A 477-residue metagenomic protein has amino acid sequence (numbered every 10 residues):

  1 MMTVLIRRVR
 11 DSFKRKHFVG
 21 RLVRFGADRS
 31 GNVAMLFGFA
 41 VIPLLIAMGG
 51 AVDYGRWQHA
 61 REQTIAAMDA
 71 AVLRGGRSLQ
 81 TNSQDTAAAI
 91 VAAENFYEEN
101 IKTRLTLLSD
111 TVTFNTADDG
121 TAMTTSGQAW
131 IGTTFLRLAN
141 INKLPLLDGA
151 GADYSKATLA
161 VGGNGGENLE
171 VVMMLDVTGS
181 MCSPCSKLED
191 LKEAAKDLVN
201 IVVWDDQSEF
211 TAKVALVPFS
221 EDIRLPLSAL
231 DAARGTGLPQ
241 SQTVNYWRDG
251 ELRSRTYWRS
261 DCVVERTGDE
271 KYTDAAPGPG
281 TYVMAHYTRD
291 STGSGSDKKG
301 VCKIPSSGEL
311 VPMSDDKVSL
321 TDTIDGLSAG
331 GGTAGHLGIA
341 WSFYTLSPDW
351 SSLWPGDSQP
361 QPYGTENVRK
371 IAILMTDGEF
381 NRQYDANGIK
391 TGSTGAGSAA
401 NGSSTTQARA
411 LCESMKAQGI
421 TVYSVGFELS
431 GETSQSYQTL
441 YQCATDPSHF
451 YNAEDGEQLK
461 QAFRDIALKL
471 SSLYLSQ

Functional and structural regions predicted by a protein language model:
M2-I90, A444: Alpha-helical assembly-interface signal, strongest on the long, hydrophobic N-terminal helix that forms
M2-T3, V9, F13, T86-V91 (+4 more regions): Short glycine- and acidic-rich boundary segments immediately preceding or forming the N-terminal edge of structured
M2-V9, Q58, E62, A70-I131 (+7 more regions): Short amphipathic secondary-structure patches
R21-A40, D118-V172, M181-C185, L353-N367: Acidic, polar low-complexity linker/tail segments
Q80-T86, N164-V172, T178-M375, E379-Y423 (+3 more regions): Divalent-cation-coordinating short motifs within acidic/hydroxyl- or histidine-rich contexts, strongest in von
L105-L107, T133-T134, L468, S472-Q477: Acidic, polar loop-rich interaction surfaces within structured domains
Q128-G132, G151, S155, D176-T178 (+3 more regions): Solvent-exposed coil/turn segments that connect beta secondary-structure elements in extracytoplasmic/periplasmic
